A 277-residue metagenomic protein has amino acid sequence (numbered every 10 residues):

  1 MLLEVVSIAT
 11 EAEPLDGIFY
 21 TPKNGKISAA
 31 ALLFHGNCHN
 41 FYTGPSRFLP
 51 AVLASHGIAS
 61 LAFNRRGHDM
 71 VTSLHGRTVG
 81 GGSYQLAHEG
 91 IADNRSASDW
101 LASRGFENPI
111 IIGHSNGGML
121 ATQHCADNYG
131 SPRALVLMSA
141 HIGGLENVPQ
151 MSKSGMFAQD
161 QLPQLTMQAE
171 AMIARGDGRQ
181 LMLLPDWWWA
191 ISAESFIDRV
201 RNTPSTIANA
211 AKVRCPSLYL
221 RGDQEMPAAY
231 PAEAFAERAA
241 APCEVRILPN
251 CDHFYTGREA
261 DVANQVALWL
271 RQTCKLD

Functional and structural regions predicted by a protein language model:
M1-N24: N-terminal cap/lid segment of alpha/beta-hydrolase-fold proteins
C38-P50, Y230-P231: The serine-hydrolase catalytic nucleophile loop
P50-G76: Conserved alpha/beta-hydrolase
G81-S103: Alpha/beta-hydrolase active-site loop
V136-E146: Active-site nucleophile loop of the alpha/beta-hydrolase fold
V213, Y219-R221: Short beta-strand/loop motif that positions the catalytic acidic residue of the alpha/beta-hydrolase fold
D223-E244: Conserved loop-alpha-helix segment in the C-terminal half of the alpha/beta-hydrolase fold that carries the catalytic
C251-D261: Catalytic histidine-centered segment of alpha/beta-hydrolase-like enzymes
